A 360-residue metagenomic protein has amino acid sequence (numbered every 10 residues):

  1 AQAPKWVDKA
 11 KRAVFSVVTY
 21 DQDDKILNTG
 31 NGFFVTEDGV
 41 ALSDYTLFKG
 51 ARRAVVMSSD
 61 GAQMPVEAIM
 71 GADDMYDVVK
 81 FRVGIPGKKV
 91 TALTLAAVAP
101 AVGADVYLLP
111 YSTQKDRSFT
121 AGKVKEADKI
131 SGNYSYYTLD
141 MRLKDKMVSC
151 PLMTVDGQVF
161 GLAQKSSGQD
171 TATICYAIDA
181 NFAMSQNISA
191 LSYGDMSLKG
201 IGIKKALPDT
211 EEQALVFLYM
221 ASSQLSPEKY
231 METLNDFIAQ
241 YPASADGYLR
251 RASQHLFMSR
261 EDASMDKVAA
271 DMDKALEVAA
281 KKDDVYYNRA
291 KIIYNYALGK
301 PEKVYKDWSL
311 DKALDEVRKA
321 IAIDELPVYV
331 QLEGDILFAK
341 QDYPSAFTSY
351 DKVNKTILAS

Functional and structural regions predicted by a protein language model:
Q2, W6, K89-Y136, L143-M147 (+2 more regions): Flexible, gly/ser-rich surface segments that form the specificity/activation loops bordering the active-site cleft
Q2-A3, Y20-D38, D44, Q63-P65 (+2 more regions): A conserved glycine-rich beta-strand in the N-terminal activation segment of trypsin-fold
A3-V7, L162-T233: C-terminal cap/linker of serine protease catalytic domains
T36-L109, Q114-S118, N133-Y136: Conserved active-site neighborhood of the chymotrypsin/trypsin-like protease fold
Q224, M258-D262, Y296, D307 (+1 more regions): Structural motif corresponding to the intra-repeat A-B loop/turn of tetratricopeptide repeats
P242-A243, A280, I323-E325, L358: Short coil turns that delineate tetratricopeptide repeat
